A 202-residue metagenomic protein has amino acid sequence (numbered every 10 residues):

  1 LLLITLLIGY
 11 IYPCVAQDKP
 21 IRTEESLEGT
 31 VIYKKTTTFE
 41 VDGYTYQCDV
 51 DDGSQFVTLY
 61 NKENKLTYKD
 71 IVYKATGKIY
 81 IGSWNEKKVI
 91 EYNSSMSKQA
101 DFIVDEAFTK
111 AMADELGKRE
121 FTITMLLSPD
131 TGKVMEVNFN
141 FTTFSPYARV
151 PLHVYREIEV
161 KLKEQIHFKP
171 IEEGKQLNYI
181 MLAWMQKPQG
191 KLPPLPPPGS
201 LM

Functional and structural regions predicted by a protein language model:
L1-L3, L126-L127: Generic early N-terminus positional signal peaking at residue ~5-7
L2-Y10: Bacterial N-terminal signal peptides
Y12-A16: Sec/Tat signal peptide C-region and signal peptidase I cleavage site
Q17-M202: Charge-biased low-complexity segments
